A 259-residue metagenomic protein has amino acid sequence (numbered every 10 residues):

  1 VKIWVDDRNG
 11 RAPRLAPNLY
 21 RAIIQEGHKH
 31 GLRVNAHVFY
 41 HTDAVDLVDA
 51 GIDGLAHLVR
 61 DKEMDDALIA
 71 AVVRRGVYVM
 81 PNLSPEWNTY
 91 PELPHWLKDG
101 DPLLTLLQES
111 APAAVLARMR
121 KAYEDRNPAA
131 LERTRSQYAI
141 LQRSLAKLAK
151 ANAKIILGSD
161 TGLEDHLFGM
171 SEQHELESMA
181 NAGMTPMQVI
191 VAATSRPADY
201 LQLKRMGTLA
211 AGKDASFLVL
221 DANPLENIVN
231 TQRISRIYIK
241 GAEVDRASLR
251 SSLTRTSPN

Functional and structural regions predicted by a protein language model:
V1-Q25, D46-D49, A56: Active-site gating/metal-coordination segments in enzymes
V1-R11, V59-A182, T256-P258: Active-site neighborhoods of metal-dependent hydrolases
R14-A36, G76-P81: Alpha-helix-loop-beta-strand connector modules within alpha/beta enzyme cores
I23, G27, L47-I52, V72 (+3 more regions): Generic structural signal for hydrophobic
G27, H37, L55, V79 (+7 more regions): Divalent metal-coordination and catalytic microenvironments
H28-R33, G51, V73-Y78, K150-I156 (+2 more regions): Loop/turn elements at helix/coil->beta-strand transitions in domains of secreted/extracellular proteins
T42-A44, M64-L68, G207: Short acidic active-site motifs
L167-M170, T185-I190, D199-I234: Acidic, glycine-enriched loop/beta-strand segments at the rims of small-molecule binding/catalytic pockets
